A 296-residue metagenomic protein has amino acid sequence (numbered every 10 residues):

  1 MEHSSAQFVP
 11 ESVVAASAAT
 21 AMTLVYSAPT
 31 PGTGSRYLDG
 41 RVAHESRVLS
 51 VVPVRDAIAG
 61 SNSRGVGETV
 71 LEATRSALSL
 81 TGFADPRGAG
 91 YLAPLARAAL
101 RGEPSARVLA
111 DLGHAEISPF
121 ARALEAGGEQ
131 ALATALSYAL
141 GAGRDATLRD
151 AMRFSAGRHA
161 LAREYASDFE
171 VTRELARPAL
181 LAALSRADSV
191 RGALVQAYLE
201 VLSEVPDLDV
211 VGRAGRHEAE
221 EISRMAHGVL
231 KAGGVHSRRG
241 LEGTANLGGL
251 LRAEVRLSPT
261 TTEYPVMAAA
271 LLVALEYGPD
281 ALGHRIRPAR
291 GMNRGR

Functional and structural regions predicted by a protein language model:
M1-E254, V273-R296: Phosphate-rich cofactor/ligand-interacting catalytic cores and adjacent structured alpha/beta frameworks
P265-L275: Short hydrophobic alpha-helical segments that form membrane-spanning helices or hydrophobic packing faces of helical
